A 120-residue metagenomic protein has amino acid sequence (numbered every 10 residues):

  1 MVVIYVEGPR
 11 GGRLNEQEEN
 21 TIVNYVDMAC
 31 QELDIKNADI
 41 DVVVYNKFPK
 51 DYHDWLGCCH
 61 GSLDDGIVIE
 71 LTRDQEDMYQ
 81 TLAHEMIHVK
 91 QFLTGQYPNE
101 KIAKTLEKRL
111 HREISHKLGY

Functional and structural regions predicted by a protein language model:
M1-V3: Extreme N-terminal starter segment of soluble prokaryotic enzymes
Y5-G66, E113-H116: Auxiliary, metal-adjacent structural segments of Zn-dependent hydrolase domains
E16, N20, E76-D77, T81 (+1 more regions): Soluble non-cytosolic domains of exported or imported proteins
D65-L82: Short pre-active-site segment immediately N-terminal to the catalytic Zn-binding motif
Q80-L93: Active-site recognition of the HExxH zinc-binding catalytic motif
T94-Y120: Post-HExxH zinc-binding segment in Zn-dependent metallohydrolases
